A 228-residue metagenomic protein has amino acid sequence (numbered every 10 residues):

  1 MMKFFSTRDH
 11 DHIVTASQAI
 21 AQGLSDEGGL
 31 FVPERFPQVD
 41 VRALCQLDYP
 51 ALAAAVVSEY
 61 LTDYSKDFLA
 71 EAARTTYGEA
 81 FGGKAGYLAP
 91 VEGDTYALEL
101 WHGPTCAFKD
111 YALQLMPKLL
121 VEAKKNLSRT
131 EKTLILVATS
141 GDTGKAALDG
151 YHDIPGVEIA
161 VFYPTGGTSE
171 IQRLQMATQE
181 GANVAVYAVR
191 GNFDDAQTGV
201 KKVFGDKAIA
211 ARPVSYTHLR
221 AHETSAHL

Functional and structural regions predicted by a protein language model:
M1-E27: Charged, compositionally biased N-terminal leader segments and the immediate start of the first structured element
H12-I13, G23-L24, N126-T130, H152-P155 (+1 more regions): Solvent-exposed alpha-helices and their adjacent loops that cap or buttress functional pockets in soluble metabolic
E27-C106, E180-R212: Small-residue-rich anion-binding loops in enzyme active sites
P33, F108, A146-A147, E170-I171 (+1 more regions): Short helix/loop capping segments that flank catalytic or ligand/cofactor-binding pockets
A97-H152: Well-ordered mid-protein domain cores that form the structural environment of catalytic cofactors
A138-S140, F162-P164, G191: Cofactor-binding loop segments of dinucleotide-utilizing enzymes, especially the Rossmann-like FAD- and NAD(P)+-binding
K145-Y187: Active-site-proximal loop->helix
T217-T224: Conserved small/polar residues in nucleotide/adenosyl-binding loops
